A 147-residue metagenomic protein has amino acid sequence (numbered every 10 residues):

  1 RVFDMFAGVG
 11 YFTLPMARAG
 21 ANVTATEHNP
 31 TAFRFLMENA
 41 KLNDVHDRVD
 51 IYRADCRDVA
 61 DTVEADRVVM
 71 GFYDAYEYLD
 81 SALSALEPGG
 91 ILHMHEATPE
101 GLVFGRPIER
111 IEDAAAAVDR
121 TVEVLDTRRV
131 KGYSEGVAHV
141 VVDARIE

Functional and structural regions predicted by a protein language model:
R1-E147: Rossmann-like S-adenosyl-L-methionine
